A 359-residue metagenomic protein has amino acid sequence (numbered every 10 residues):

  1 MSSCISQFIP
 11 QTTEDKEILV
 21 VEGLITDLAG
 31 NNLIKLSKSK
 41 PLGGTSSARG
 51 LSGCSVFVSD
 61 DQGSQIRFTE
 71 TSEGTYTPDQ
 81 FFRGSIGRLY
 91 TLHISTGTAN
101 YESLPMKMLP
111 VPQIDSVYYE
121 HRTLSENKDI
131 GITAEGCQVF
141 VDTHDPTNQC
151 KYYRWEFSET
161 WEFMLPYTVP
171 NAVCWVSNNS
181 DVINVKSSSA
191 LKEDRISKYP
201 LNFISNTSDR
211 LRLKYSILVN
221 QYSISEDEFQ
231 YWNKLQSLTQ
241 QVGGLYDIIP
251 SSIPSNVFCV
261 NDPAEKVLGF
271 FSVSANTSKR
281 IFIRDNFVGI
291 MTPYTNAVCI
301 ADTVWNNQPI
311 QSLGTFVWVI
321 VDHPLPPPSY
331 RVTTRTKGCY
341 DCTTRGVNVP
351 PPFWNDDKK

Functional and structural regions predicted by a protein language model:
M1-S2: Sec-dependent bacterial lipoprotein signal peptides
I5-K359: A sequence/structural signal for flexible, mid-protein segments enriched in small/helix-disrupting residues
